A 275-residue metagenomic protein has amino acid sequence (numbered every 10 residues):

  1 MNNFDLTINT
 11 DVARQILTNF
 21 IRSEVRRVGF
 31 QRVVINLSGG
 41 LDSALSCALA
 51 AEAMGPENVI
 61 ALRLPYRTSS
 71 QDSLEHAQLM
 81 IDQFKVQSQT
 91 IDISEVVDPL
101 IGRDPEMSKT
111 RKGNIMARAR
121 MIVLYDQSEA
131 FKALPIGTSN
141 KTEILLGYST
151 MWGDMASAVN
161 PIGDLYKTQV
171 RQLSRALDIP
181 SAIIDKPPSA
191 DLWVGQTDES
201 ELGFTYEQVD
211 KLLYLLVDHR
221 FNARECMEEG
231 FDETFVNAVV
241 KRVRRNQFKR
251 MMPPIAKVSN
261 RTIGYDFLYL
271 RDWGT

Functional and structural regions predicted by a protein language model:
M1-I35, A48-E52, E57-I60, Y66-T275: ATP/NTP-dependent adenylation/nucleotidyl-transfer catalytic domains that generate, transfer, or process NMP-activated
G40: Conserved G/P- and acidic residue-centered "switch" motifs that form tight phosphate/ATP-binding loops in soluble
S43: Catalytic nucleophile loop
